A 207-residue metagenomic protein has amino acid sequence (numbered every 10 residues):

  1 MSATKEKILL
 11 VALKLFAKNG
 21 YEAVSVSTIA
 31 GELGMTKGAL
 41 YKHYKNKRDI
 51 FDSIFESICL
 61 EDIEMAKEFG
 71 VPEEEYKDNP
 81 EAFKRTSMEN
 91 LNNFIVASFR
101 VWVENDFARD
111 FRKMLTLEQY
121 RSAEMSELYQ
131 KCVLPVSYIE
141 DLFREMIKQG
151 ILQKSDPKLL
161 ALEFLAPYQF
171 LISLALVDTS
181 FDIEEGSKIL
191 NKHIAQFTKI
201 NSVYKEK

Functional and structural regions predicted by a protein language model:
K7, V11, L15-S57: Helix-turn-helix
L9, D52, M88, N92 (+4 more regions): An amphipathic alpha-helix signature
L9, F55, C59, L128-V136: Amphipathic, non-transmembrane alpha-helical scaffold segments
E56-D62, F69-G70: Short, basic, alpha-helical segments at the C-terminal edge of helix-turn-helix-like DNA-binding modules
K67-N105, K158-F164: Hydrophobic alpha-helical connector segments
E89, V103-T116, A123-K148: Amphipathic alpha-helical packing segments from all-alpha helical-bundle domains
R112, Y129, V133-V136, I147-A195: Hydrophobic/aromatic-rich alpha-helical bundle segments in the mid-to-C-terminal region
K199-K207: C-terminal effector-binding regulatory domain of bacterial HTH transcription factors
